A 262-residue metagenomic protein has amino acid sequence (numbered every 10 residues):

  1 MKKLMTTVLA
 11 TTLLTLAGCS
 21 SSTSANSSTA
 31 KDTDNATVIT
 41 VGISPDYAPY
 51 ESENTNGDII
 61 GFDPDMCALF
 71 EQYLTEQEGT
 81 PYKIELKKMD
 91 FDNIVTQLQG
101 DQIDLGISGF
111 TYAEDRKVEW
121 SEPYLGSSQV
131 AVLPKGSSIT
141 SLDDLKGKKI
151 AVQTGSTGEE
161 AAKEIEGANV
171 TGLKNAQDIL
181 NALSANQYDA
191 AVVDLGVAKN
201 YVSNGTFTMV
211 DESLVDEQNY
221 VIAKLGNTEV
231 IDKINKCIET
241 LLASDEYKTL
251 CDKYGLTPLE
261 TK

Functional and structural regions predicted by a protein language model:
T15-G18: C-terminal motif of bacterial Sec signal peptides marking the signal peptidase cleavage site
S20, P64-Y73, K149, S156 (+1 more regions): Extended ligand-binding regions for polar small-molecule ligands
S21, A25-S27, N35-A36, T80-Y82 (+4 more regions): Ligand-binding clefts/hinges and TM-proximal coupling segments of bilobed small-molecule sensing domains
T29-S108: Extracytoplasmic small-molecule ligand-binding "clamshell" domains of the periplasmic binding protein/Venus flytrap
S44-P45, L125-L133, L195-E239, T257-K262: Periplasmic-binding protein-like
I59-L74, S127-L180, L195-K199: Bilobed "Venus flytrap"/periplasmic-binding protein-like clamshell domains and structurally analogous long
Y82-T96, T157, T171-A185, E217: Short helix-initiation/N-cap motifs at beta->coil->alpha
I84-D144, T206-S213: Acidic, polar ligand-binding/catalytic clefts
